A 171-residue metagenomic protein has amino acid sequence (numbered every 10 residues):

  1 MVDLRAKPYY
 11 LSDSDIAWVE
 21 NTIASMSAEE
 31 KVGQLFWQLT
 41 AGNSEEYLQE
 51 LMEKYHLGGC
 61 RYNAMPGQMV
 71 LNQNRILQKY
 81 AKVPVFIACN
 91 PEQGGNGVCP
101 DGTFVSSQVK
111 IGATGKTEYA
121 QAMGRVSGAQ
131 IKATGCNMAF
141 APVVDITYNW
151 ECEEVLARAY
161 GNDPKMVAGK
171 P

Functional and structural regions predicted by a protein language model:
M1-H56: Preference for extracellular/luminal or secreted protein segments
A41-K170: Enzymes and membrane/adaptor proteins characterized by extended Gly/Ser/Thr/Asp/Glu-rich, aromatic-dotted
